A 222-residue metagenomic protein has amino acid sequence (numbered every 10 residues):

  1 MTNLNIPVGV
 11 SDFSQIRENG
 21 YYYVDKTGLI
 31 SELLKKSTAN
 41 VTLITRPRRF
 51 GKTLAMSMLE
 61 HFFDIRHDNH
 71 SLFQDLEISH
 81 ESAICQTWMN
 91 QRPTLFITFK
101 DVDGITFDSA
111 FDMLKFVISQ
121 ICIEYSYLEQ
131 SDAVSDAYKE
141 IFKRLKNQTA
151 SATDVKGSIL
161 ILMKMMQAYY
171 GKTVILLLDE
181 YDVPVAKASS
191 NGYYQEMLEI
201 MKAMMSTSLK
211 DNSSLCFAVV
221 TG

Functional and structural regions predicted by a protein language model:
M1-G222: Phosphate-binding site recognition
